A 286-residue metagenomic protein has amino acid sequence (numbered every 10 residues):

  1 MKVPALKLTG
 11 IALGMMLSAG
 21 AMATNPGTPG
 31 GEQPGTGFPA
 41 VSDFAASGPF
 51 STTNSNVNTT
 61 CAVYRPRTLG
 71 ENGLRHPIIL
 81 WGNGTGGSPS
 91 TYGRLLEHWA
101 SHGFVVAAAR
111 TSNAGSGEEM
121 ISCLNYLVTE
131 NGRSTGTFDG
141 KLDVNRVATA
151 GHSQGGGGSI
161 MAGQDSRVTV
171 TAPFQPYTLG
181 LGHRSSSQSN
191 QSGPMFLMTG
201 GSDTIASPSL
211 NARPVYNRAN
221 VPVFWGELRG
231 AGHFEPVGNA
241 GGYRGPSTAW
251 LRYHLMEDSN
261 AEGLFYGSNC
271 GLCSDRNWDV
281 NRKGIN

Functional and structural regions predicted by a protein language model:
M1-G10: Bacterial N-terminal signal peptides that target proteins for export
S18-A19: N-terminal signal peptide c-region/cleavage motif recognized by signal peptidases
T24-L74, S166: Short conserved active-site loop signatures built around small residues
T68-R75, E118-G157: Gly/Ser-rich "nucleophile elbow"/oxyanion-hole loop immediately N-terminal to the catalytic nucleophile in hydrolases
G73-G84: Short beta-strand element of the alpha/beta-hydrolase
S90-A109: Short amphipathic alpha-helix adjacent to the substrate-entry channel of hydrolases
T169-N239: The feature captures the conserved acid-bearing segment of alpha/beta-hydrolase catalytic domains
R229-G230, V237-N286: Alpha/beta-hydrolase-fold serine-hydrolase catalytic core, especially in secreted/extracellular enzymes
